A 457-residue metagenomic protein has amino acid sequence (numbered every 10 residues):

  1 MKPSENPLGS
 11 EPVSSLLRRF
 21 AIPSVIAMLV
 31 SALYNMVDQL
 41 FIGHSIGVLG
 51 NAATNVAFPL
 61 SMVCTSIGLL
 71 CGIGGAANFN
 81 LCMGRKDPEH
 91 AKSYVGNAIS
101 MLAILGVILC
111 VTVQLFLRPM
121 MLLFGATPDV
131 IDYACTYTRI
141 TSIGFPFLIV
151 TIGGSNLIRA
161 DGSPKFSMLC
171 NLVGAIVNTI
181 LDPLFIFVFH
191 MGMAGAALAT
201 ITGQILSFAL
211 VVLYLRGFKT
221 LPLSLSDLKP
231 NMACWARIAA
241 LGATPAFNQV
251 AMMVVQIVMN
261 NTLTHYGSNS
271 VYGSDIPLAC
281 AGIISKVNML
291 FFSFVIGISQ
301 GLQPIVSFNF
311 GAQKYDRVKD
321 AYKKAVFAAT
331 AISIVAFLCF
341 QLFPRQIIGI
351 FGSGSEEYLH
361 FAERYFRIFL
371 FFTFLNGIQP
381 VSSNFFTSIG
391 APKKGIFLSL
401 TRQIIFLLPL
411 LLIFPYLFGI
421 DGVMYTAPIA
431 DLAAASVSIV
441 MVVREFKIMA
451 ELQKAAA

Functional and structural regions predicted by a protein language model:
M1-S24, F79-P146, V188-A243, V306-F371 (+1 more regions): Short alpha-helical transmembrane segments in multi-pass integral membrane proteins
S14-L33, V37, L60-I67, I143 (+5 more regions): Residue-level signal for short hydrophobic patches within transmembrane helices of multi-pass membrane transporters
R19-D38, I140, G174, G203-S207 (+1 more regions): Transmembrane helical elements of multi-pass membrane transporters/channels
S24, M28, L40, H44 (+16 more regions): Transmembrane alpha-helix boundary and packing residues in multipass membrane permease domains and related
L33-N51, M121-P128, L184-M191, V250-I283 (+4 more regions): Helix-terminus/linker motif at the lipid-water interface of multi-pass membrane proteins
N51-V111, L148-S167, N260, L278-L338 (+2 more regions): Small-residue-rich hydrophobic transmembrane alpha-helices
V63-S66, N178-D182, F208-V212, L290 (+3 more regions): Hydrophobic transmembrane alpha-helices of multi-pass small-molecule transporters
G72, T141-R159, S167-A175, A196-A209 (+4 more regions): Short runs within selected transmembrane alpha-helices of multi-pass transporters and secretion channels
